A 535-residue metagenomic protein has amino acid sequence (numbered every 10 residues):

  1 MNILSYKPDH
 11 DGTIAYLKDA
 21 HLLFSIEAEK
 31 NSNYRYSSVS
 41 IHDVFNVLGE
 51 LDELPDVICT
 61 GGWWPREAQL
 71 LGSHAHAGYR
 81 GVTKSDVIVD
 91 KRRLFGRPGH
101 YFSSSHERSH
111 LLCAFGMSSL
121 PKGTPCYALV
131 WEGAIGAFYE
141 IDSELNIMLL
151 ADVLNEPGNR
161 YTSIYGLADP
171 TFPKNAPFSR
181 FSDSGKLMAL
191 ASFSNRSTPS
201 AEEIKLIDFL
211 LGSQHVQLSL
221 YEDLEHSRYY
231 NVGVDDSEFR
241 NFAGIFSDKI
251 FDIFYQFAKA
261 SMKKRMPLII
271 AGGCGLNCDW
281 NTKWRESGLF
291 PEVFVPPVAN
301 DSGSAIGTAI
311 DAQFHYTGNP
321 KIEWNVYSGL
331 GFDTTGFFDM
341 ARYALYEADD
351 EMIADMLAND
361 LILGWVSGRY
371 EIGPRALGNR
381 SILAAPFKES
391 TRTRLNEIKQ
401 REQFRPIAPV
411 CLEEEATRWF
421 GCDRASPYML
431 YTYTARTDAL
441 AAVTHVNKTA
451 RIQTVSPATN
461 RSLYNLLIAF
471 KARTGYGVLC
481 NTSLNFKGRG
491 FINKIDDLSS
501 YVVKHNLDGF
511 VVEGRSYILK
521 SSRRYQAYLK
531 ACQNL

Functional and structural regions predicted by a protein language model:
M1-L4: Extreme N-terminal starter segment of soluble prokaryotic enzymes
K7-R35, G96-G99, S103-S104, R108-L111 (+4 more regions): Flexible beta->alpha loop and helix N-cap segments adjacent to enzyme active/binding sites
A28-E53: N-terminal phosphate-binding loop and adjacent alpha-helix
E50-F95, G99-H100, S104, C113-A114: Short beta-strand-loop/turn "lid" adjacent to the catalytic site in phosphate-handling enzymes
D52-R66, K264-G273, L363-G364: Short glycine-rich phosphate-binding loop at a beta-alpha junction
A189-D248: Active-site cores of enzymes that catalyze phosphoryl transfer or operate on phosphate-rich substrates
F239, F246, I250, G272 (+2 more regions): Secondary-structure capping and boundary motifs in well-ordered enzyme cores
F242-L268: Phosphate/ATP-binding catalytic cores across multiple sugar-kinase/actin-like superfamilies, primarily ASKHA
